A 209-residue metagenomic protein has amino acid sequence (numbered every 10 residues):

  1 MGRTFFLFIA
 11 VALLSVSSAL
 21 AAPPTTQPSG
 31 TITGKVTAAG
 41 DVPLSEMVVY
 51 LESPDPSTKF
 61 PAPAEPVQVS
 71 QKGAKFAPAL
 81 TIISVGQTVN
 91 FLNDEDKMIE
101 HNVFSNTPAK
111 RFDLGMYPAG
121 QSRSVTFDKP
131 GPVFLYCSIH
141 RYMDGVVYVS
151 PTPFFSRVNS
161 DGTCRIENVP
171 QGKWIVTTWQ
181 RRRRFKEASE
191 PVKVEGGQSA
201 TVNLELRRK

Functional and structural regions predicted by a protein language model:
M1-T4: Positively charged n-region of N-terminal signal peptides that target proteins for export
F6-S17: Bacterial N-terminal signal peptides
A21-K209: Extracytoplasmic copper-binding redox domains, predominantly the cupredoxin/blue-copper superfamily
